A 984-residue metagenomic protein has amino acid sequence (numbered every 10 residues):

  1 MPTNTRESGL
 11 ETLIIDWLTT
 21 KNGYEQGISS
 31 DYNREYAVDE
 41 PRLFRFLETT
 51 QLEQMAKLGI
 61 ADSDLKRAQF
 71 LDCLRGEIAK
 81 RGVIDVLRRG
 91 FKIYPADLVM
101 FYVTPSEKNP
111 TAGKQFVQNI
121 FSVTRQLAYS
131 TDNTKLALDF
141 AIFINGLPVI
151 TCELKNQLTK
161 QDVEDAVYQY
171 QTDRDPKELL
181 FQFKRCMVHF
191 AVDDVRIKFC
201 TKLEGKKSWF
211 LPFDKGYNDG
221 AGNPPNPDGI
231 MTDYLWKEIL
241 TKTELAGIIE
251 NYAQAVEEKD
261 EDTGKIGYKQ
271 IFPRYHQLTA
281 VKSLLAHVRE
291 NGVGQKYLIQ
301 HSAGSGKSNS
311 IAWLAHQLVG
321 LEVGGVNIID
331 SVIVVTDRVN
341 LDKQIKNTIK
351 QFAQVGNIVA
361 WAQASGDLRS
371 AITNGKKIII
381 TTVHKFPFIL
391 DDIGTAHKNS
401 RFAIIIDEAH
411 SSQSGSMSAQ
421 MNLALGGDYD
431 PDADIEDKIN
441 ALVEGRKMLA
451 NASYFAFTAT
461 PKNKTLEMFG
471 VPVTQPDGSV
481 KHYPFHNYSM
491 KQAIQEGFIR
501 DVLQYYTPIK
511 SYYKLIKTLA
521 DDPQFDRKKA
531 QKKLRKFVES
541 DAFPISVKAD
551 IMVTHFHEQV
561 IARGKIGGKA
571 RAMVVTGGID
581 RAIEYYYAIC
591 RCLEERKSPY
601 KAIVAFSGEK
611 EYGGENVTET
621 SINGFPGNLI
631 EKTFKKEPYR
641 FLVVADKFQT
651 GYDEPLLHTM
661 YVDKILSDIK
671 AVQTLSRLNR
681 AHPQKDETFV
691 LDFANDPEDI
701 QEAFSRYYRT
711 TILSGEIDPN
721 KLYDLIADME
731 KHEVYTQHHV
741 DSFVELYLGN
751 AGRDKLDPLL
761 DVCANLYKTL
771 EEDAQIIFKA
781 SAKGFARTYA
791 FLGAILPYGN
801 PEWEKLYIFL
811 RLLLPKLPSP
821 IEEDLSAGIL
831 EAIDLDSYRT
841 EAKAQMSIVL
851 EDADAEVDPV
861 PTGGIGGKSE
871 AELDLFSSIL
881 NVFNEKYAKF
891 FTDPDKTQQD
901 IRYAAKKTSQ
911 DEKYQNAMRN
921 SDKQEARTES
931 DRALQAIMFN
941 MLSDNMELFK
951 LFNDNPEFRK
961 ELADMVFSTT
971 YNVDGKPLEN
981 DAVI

Functional and structural regions predicted by a protein language model:
P2-S331, N340-V355, H384, N399-R401 (+2 more regions): ATP-dependent helicase/translocase motor core
R45-Q51, A56-D62, K66-Q69, D260-T263 (+12 more regions): Catalytic cores and motor modules of nucleic-acid processing enzymes
N226-T232, W236, K464-K569, Y586: Interdomain helical connector at the RecA1-RecA2 junction of SF1/SF2 helicase-like NTPases
K350-D391, T395: Inter-Walker segment of RecA-like/P-loop motor cores
K376-E408, S412-L423, D430-E444, N623-E631 (+1 more regions): Conserved RecA-like ASCE ATPase "motif II neighborhood" in helicase/translocase motors
S414-V502: Post-DEXD/H (motif II) to motif III coupling segment of the RecA-like Helicase ATP-binding lobe
R535-V644: Conserved C-terminal RecA-like helicase domain
R677-R706: Conserved segment of the helicase C-terminal RecA-like domain
